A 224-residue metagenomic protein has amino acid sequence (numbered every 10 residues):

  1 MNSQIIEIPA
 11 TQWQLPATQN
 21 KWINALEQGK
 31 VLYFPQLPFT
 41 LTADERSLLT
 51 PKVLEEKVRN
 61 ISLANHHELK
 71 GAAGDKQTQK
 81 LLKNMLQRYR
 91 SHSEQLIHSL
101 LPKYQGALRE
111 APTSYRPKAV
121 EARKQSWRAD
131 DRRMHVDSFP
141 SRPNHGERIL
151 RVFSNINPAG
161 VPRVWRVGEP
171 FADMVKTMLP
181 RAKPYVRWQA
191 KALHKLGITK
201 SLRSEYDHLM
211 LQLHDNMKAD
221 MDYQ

Functional and structural regions predicted by a protein language model:
M1-I6: Short Lys/Arg-enriched alpha/beta "domain-start" segment
E7-Q14, Q19, I23: N-terminal accessory interaction module
N20-M217: Non-heme Fe(II) oxygenase catalytic core, chiefly the N-lobe of the double-stranded beta-helix
K218-Q224: Catalytic core of Fe(II)/2-oxoglutarate
